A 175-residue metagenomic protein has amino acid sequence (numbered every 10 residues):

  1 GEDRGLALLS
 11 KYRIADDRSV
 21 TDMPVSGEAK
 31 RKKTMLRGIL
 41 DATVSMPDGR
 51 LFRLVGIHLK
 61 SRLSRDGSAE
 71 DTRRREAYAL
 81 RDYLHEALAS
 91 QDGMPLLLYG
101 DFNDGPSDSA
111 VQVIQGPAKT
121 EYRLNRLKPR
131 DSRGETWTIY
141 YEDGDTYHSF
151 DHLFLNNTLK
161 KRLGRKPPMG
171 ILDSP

Functional and structural regions predicted by a protein language model:
G1-D3, K32-T34, G67-R75, G105 (+1 more regions): Soluble non-cytosolic domains of exported or imported proteins
G1-R53, I57-L59: Structured beta-strand-rich core segments of catalytic domains in phosphoester-bond hydrolases
A7, R75-E86, Q112, H152: Solvent-exposed, polar/charged alpha-helical surfaces in well-ordered, non-transmembrane soluble domains, broadly
M23-G27, L59-R62, P168-P175: Short, solvent-exposed aromatic-acidic interface loops
E28-K30, L63-R73, L98-G100, T138-D143: Second-shell loop/turn segments in exported
T34, T43, E86-L97, N103-P175: Metal-dependent phosphoester-hydrolase catalytic domains
M46-Y78, D82: Metal-dependent phosphoester/phosphodiester hydrolase catalytic core
H58-K60, F102-G105: Catalytic metal-binding/acid-base residues of hydrolase active sites
